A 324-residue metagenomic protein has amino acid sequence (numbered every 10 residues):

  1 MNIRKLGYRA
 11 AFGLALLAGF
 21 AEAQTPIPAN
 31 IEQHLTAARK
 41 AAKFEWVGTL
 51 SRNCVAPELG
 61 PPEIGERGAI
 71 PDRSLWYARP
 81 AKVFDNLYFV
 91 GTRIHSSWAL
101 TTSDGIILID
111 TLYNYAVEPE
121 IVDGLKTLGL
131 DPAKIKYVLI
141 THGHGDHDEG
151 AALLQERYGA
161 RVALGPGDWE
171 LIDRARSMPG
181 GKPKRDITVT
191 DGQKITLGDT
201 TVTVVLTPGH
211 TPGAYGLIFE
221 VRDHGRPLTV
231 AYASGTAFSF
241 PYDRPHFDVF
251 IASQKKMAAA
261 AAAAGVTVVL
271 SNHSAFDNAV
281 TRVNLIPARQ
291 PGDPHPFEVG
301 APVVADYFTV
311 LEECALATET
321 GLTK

Functional and structural regions predicted by a protein language model:
M1-K5: N-terminal secretory signal peptides that target proteins for export/translocation
R9-G19: Bacterial N-terminal signal peptides
A23-G105, Y115, T320, K324: Zn-dependent metallo-beta-lactamase
P28-K40, Y115-P119, D123-K194, A288-R289 (+1 more regions): Active-site HxH/HxHxD metal-binding segment of metal-dependent hydrolases
P71-L75, T111-Y115, R174-G180, S239-F247: Acidic/histidine-rich helix-loop elements that form or flank divalent-metal/phosphate-binding sites at the catalytic
R73-L128, P132, G216-F238: Conserved beta-strand hairpin/beta-sheet module of binuclear metal-dependent hydrolase folds, prominently
N86, L100, D110, H142 (+6 more regions): Divalent metal-coordination and catalytic microenvironments
I106, Y113-A116, K194-T196, T201-A305: Metallo-beta-lactamase
